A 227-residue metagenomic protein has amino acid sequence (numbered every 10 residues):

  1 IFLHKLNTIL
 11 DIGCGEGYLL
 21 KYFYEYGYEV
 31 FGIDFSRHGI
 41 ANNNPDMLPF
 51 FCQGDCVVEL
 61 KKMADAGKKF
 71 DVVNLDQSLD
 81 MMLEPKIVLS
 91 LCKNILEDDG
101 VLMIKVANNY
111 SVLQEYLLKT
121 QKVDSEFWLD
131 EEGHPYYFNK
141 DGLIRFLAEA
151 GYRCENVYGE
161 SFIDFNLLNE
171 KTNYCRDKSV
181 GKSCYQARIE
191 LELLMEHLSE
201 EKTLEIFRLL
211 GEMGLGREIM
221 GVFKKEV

Functional and structural regions predicted by a protein language model:
I1-T120, P135-L147, E218-K225: Conserved SAM-binding loop
K86-L91, V101-K224: S-adenosyl-L-methionine-dependent methyltransferase catalytic module, highlighting the catalytic core
